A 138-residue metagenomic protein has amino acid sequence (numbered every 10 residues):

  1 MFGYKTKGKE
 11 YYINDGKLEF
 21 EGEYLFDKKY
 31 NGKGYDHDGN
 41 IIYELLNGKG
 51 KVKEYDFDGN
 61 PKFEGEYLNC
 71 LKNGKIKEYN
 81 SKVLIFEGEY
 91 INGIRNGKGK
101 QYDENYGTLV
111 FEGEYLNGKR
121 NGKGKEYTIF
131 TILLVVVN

Functional and structural regions predicted by a protein language model:
M1-N138: Glycine/tyrosine- and acidic-biased, solvent-exposed loop/turn segments at the edges of beta-strands
